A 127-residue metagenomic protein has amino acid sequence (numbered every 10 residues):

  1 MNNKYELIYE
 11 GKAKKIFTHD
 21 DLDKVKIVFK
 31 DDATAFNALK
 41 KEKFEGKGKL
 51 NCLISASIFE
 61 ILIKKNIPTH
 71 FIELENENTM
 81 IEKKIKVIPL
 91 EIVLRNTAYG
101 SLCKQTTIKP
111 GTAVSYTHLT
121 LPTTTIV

Functional and structural regions predicted by a protein language model:
M1-N3: Short, Lys/Arg-enriched, disordered terminal segments
Y5-G111: Conserved ATP-binding subdomain of kinase catalytic cores across diverse folds
T117-T123: Conserved small/polar residues in nucleotide/adenosyl-binding loops
I126-V127: Short hydrophobic transmembrane-like helices used for membrane targeting/insertion
